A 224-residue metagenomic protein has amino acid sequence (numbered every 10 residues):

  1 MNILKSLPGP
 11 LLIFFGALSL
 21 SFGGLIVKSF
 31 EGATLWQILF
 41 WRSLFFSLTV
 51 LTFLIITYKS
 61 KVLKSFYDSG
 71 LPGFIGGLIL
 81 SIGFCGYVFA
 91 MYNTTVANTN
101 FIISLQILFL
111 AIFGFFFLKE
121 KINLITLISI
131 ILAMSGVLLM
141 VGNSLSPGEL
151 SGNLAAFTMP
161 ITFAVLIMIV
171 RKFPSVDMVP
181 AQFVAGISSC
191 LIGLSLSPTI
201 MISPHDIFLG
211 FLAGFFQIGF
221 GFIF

Functional and structural regions predicted by a protein language model:
M1-L39, L78, G86, L145-K172 (+3 more regions): Glycine-/small-residue-enriched transmembrane alpha-helix faces in small-molecule transporters and effluxers
L11, F15, W41-F45, L71 (+7 more regions): Hydrophobic residues within alpha-helical transmembrane segments of multi-pass solute transporters/permease subunits
L20, Y58-A97, I103, L139 (+1 more regions): Specific transmembrane alpha-helical segments of multi-pass solute transporters/efflux pumps, especially DMT/EamA
Q37, S43-L48, V88-K119, M159: Specific alpha-helical transmembrane segments that line the substrate/conduction pathway and gating interfaces
I38, I125, M178-Q182: Juxtamembrane helix-start motifs in multi-pass secondary transporters
V50, L54, L80, I112-F113 (+3 more regions): Hydrophobic transmembrane alpha-helices of multi-pass small-molecule transport proteins
Y67, N100-I103, K119-L139, S146-A155 (+1 more regions): Loop-to-transmembrane alpha-helix entry segments
F89-T94, G142-L150, K172, P198-H205: Membrane-interface helix caps and helix-loop-helix hairpins in membrane proteins
